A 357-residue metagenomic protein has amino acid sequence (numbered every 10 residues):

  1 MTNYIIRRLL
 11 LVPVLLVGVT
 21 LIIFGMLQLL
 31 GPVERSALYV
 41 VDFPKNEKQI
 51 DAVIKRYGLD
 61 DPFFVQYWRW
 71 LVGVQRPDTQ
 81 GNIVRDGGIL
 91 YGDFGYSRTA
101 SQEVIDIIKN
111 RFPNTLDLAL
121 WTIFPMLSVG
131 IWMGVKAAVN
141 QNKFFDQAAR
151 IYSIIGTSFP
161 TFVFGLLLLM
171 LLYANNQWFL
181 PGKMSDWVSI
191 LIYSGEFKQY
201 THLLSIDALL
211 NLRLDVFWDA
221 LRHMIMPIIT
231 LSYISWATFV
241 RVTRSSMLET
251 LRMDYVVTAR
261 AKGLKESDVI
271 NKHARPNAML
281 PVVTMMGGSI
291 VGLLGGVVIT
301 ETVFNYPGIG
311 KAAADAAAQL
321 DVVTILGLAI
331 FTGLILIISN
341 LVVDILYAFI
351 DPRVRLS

Functional and structural regions predicted by a protein language model:
M1-P62, I105, N110, L127-S128 (+6 more regions): N-terminal signal-anchor/first transmembrane alpha helix
T2-N3, P113, W121, P125-F145 (+2 more regions): Alpha-helical transmembrane segments of integral membrane proteins, especially multi-pass inner/plasma-membrane
V12, V74, T115, A119 (+2 more regions): Short alpha-helical functional segments enriched in proximate histidine and acidic residues
L16-Q75, L172, N176-V216: Hydrophobic alpha-helical transmembrane segments of membrane transport/permease proteins and related membrane-embedded
I23, F164-L169, A313, V343: Small-residue (Gly/Pro/Ala) motifs that create kinks and tight helix-helix packing interfaces
M26, L30, Y39, P44 (+9 more regions): Hydrophobic aliphatic residues
L59-I131: An internal, D/E-rich "acidic patch" concept
N82, I154-F162, A278: Transmembrane alpha-helical segments of multi-pass membrane proteins
